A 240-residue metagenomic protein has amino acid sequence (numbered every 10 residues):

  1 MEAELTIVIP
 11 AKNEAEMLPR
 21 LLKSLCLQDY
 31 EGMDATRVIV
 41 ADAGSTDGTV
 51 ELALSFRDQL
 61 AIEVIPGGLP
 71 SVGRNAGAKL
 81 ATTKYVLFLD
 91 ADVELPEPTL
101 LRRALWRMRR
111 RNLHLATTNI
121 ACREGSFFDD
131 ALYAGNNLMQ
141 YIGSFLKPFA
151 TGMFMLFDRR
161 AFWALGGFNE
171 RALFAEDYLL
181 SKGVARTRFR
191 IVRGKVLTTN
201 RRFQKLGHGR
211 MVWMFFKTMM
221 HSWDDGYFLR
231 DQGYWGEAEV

Functional and structural regions predicted by a protein language model:
S24-D34: Short, acidic, metal-binding catalytic loop of nucleotide-sugar glycosyltransferases
D34-G44, I65-G67: Short beta-strand/loop segment that forms part of the nucleotide-sugar
D42-V50, V93-E94: A conserved acidic beta->alpha catalytic loop
I65-A81: Glycine-rich, basic loop-to-helix element that forms the pyrophosphate-binding segment of sugar-nucleotide handling
V86: Short aromatic/hydrophobic "clamp" motif used to bind/position activated sugar donors
P98-F128: Conserved donor NDP-sugar-binding/catalytic core segment of glycosyltransferases
L115, I120-F127, L138-F157: A recurrent flexible, glycine/aromatic-enriched loop bordering the glycosyltransferase active site that acts as
L173-L180: Acidic donor-binding loop at a coil-to-helix junction in glycosyltransferase catalytic cores that engages
